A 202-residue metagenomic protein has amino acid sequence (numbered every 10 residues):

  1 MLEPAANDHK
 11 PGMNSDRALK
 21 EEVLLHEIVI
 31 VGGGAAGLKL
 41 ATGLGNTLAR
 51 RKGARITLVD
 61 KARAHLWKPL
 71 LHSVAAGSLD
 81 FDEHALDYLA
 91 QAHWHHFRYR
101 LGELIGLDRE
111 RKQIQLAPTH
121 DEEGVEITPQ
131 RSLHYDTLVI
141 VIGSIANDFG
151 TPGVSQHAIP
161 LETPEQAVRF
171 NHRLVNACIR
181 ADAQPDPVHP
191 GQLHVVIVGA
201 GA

Functional and structural regions predicted by a protein language model:
L2-P4, P11, S15-L25, F97-V196: FAD-binding core/adjacent interface of flavoenzyme oxidoreductases
E3, D16-L101, I105-G106, A202: Beta1-alpha1 glycine-rich phosphate/pyrophosphate-binding loop at the start of Rossmann-like nucleotide-binding domains
I197-G201: Phosphate/ribose-phosphate-bearing ligand recognition and processing surfaces, centered on ADP-ribose/NAD(+/P+) systems
